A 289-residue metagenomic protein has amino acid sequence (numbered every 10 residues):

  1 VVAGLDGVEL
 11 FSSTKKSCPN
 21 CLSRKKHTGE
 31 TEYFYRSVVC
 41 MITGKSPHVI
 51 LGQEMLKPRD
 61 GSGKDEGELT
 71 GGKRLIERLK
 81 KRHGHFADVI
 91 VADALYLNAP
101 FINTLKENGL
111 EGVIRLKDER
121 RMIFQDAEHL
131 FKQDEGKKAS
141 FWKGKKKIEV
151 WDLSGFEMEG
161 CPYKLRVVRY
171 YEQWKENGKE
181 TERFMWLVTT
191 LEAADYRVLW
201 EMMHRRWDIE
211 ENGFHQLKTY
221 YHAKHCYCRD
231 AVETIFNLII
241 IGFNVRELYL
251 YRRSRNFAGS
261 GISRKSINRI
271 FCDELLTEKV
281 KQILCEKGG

Functional and structural regions predicted by a protein language model:
V1-S46: Active-site-proximal, Lys/Arg-enriched surface segment that forms a nucleic-acid-binding/basic interface patch
E9, Y196-C228: Short amphipathic alpha-helical "interface-anchor" segments enriched in bulky aromatics
H27-Y33, N177-G178, C226-F236: Structural motif
C40, G72, I90-D93, G112 (+3 more regions): Mobile genetic element proteins and their domesticated derivatives, centered on retroelements and DNA transposons
I50-P58: A short, conserved beta-strand element enriched in hydrophobic/aromatic residues
R59-R169: An internal, acidic/charged active-site-proximal segment that coordinates divalent cations and/or engages
K137-E157, K218-V232, F236-G289: A short, flexible helix-boundary coil/loop motif
K145-A193, R197-I209: ATP/pyrophosphate-binding catalytic subdomain of soluble kinases
